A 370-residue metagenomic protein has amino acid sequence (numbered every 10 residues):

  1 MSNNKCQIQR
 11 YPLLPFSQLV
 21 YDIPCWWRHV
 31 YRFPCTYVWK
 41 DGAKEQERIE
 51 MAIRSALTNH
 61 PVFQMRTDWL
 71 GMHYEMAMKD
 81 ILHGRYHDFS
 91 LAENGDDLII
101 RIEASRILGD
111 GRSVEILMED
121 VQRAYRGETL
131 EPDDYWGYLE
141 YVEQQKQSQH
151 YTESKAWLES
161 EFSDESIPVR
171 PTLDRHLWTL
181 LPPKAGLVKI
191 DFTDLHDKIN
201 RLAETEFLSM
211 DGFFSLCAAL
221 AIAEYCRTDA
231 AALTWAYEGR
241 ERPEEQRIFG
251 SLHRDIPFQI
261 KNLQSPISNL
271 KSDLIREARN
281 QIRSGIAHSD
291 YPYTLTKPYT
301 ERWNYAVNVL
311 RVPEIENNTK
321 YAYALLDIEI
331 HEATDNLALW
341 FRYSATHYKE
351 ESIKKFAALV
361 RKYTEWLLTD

Functional and structural regions predicted by a protein language model:
M1-Q18, R283-G285, A306-N308, W340 (+1 more regions): Flexible, non-catalytic linker and terminal segments flanking ANL/adenylate-forming cores
S2-H29, E50-M78, D134-G186, S272 (+3 more regions): Short amphipathic alpha-helices and their capping loops
C6-Q7, I23-P34, E50, H60-V62 (+4 more regions): His-Asp-centered acyl/peptidyl-transfer active-site segments
Y11-P12, F89-G137, S352-W366: Active-site-proximal acidic secondary-structure segment that organizes catalysis
D41-T58, D68-Y86, N200, N269-G285 (+3 more regions): A short, small/polar-residue-rich loop/turn motif at beta-strand boundaries within alpha/beta enzyme cores
E50-A104, L108-R112, E119, R123 (+2 more regions): Acyl-thioester-dependent condensation/acyltransferase catalytic cores
H60, Q64, V114-V121, D229-A236 (+2 more regions): Extended, hydrophobic beta-loop-alpha segments that form or line the acyl/peptidyl-thioester binding and transfer paths
R66-T67, V121-G137, E161-P168, R283 (+3 more regions): A short N-terminal helical cap/helix-turn-helix that marks the beginning of AMP-binding/adenylate-forming
